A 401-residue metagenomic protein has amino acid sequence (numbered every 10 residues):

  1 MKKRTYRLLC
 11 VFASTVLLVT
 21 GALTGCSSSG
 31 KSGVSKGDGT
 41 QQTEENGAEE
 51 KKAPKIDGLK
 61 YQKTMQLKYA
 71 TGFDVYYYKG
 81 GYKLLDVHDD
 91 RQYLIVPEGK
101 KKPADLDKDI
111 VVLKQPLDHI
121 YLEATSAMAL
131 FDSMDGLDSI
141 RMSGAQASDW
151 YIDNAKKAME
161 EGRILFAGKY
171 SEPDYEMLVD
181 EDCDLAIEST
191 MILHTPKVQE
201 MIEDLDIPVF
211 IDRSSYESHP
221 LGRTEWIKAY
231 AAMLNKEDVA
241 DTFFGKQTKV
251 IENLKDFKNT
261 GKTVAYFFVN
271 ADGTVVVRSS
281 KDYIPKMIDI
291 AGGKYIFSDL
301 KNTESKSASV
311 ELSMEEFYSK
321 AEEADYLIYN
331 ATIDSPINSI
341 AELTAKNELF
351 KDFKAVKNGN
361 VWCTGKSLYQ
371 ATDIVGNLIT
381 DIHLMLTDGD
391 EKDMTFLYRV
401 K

Functional and structural regions predicted by a protein language model:
K2-A13: Bacterial N-terminal signal peptides that target proteins for export
G21-G25: C-terminal motif of bacterial Sec signal peptides marking the signal peptidase cleavage site
C26-M128, V239-Y266, D390-K401: Bacterial Sec-exported substrate-binding components of ABC uptake systems
E49, E217-G245, Y326-K401: Structured C-terminal subdomain patch of bacterial secreted/periplasmic proteins
K83-V179, L185-M191: A short, structured surface patch at a secondary-structure boundary
D118, T125-F131, G136, S143-N154 (+3 more regions): Extracytoplasmic ligand-binding site segments that recognize negatively charged/polar headgroups
H119-L122, I140-S143, L185-S189, V209-D212 (+5 more regions): Structural recognition of the beta-strand scaffold that forms the well-ordered cores of secreted hydrolase catalytic
V250, D256-N338: Flexible, glycine-rich surface segments
